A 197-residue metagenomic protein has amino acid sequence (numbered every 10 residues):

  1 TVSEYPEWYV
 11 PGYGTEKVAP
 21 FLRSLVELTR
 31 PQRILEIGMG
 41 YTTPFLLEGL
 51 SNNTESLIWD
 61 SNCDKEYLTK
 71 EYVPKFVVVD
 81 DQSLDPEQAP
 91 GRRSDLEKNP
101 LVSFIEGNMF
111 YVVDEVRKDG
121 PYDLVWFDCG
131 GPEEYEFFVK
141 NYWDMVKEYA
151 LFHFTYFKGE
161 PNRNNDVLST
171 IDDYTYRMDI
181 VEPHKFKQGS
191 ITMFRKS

Functional and structural regions predicted by a protein language model:
T1-T29, L47: Class I SAM-dependent methyltransferase Rossmann-like catalytic core, especially the SAM/SAH-binding loop
R23, E27-S197: S-adenosylmethionine/decaboxylated-SAM
